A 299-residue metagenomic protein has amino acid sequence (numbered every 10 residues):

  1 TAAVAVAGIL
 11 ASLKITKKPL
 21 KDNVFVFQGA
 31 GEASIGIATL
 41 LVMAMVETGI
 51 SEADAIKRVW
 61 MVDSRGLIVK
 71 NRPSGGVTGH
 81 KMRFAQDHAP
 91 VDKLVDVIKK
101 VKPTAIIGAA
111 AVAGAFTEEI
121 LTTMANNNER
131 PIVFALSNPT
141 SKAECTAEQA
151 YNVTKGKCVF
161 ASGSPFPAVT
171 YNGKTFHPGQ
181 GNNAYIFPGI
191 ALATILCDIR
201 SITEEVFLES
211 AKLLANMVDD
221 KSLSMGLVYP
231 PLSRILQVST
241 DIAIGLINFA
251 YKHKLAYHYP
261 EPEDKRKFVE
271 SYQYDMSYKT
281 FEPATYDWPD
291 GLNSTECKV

Functional and structural regions predicted by a protein language model:
A3-G108, Y257, W288: Glycine-rich phosphate/diphosphate-binding loop of Rossmann-like nucleotide-binding domains
V4, E32, G36, V101 (+9 more regions): Generic recognition of stable, solvent-exposed alpha-helical segments in well-folded globular domains
S12-T16, P131, A135-P262, A284-T285: Adenosine-phosphate binding glycine-rich loop
V24-G31, R58-R65, G226-R234, E261-Y272: A glycine-rich phosphate-binding loop feature that marks nucleotide/adenosyl-phosphate handling sites
V42-A44, L121-N127, E148-V153, F176: Short, solvent-exposed amphipathic alpha-helical segments in soluble enzyme and RNA/protein-processing domains
K70, A85-V91, A109-G114, I120 (+1 more regions): N-terminal Rossmann-like NAD(P) cofactor-binding subdomain of oxidoreductases, focused on the glycine-rich
K93-P103, A111-V133: Rossmann-fold NAD(P) dinucleotide-binding segment
A168-V169, A250-V299: N-terminal charge/polar-biased segments
